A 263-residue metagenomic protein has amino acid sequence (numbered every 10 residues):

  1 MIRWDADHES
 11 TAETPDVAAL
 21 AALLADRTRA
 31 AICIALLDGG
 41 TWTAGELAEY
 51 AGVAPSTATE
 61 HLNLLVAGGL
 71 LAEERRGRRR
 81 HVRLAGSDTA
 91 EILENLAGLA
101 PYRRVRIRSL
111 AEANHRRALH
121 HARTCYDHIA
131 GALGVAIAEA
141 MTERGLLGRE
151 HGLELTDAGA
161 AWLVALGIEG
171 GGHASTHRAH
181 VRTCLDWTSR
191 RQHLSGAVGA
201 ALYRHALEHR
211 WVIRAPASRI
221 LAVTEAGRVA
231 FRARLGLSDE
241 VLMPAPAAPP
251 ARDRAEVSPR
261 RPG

Functional and structural regions predicted by a protein language model:
I2-P15, D38, E91-E150, I168-A217 (+1 more regions): Amphipathic alpha-helical dimerization/coiled-coil segments that flank or bridge DNA-binding/regulatory modules
P15-A54, R80-H81, S87, T124-C125: N-terminal helix-turn-helix DNA-binding core of bacterial DNA-binding proteins
A44-L71: Canonical helix-turn-helix DNA-binding module
V66-R76, R80-R83, E150-H151, A215-P216: Beta-hairpin "wing" of winged helix-turn-helix
R76-A100, L155, G159-W162, G227: Basic, amphipathic "hinge/linker" alpha-helix immediately C-terminal to the N-terminal HTH DNA-binding motif
L163-G167: A mid-sequence, solvent-exposed acidic-amphipathic segment
R214, R219-A233: C-terminal/domain-terminus segments
